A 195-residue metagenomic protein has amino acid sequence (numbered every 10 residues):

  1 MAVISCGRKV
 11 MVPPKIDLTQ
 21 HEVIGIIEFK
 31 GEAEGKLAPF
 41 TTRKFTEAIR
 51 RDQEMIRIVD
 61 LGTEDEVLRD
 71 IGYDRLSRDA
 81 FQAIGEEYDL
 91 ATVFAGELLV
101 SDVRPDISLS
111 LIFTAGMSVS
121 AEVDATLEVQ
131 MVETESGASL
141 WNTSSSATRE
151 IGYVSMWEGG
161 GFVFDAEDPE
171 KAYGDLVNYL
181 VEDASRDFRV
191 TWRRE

Functional and structural regions predicted by a protein language model:
M1-S5: Sec-dependent bacterial lipoprotein signal peptides
C6-Q20, E87-Y88, V100-V103, V119-E195: C-terminal/domain-edge helix-coil "capping" segments
V23, I27-E28, E32-D102, E128-N142 (+1 more regions): N-terminal segment of the mature soluble domain
K30, E34, R69, F113-T114 (+4 more regions): Residue-level detector of alpha-helix boundaries and kinks
F81-I84, F113-S118: Short, P/G- and charge-enriched loop/turn segments at secondary-structure junctions
I107-I112, M156-W157: Outer-membrane beta-barrel translocator domains and adjoining extracellular loop/strand segments of Gram-negative
